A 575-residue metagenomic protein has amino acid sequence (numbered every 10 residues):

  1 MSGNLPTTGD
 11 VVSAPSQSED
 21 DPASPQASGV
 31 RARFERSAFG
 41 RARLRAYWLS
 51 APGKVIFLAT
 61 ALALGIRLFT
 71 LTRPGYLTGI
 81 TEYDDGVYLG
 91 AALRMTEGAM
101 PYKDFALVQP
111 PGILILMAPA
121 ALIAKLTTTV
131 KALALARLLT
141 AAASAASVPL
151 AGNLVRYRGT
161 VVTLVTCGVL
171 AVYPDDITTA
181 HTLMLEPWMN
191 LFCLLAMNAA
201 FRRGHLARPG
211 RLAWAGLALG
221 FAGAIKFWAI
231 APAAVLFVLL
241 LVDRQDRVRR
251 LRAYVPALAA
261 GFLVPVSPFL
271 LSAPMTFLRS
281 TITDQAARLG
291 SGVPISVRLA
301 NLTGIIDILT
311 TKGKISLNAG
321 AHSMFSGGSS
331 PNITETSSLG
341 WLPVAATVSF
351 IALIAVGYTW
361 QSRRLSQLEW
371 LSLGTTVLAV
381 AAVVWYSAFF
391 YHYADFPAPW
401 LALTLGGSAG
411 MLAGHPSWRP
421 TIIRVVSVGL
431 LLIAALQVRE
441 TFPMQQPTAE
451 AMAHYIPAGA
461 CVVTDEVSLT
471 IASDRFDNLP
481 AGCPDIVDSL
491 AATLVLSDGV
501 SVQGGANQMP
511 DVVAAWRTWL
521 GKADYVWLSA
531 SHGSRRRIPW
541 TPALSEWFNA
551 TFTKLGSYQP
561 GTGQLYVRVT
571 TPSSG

Functional and structural regions predicted by a protein language model:
G40, R208, L212, P232-F262 (+1 more regions): Perimembrane helix-loop-helix junctions
V108, F442-Q445, A453-N507, V512-P539 (+1 more regions): Short periplasmic/luminal acceptor-recognition loop of GT-C membrane glycosyltransferases, typified by
V130, V148-V172, N190-L191, W370: Transmembrane-helix signature of polytopic, membrane-embedded enzymes that assemble or transfer cell-envelope glycans
L150, V169, W188-L206, R211-W214 (+2 more regions): Specific aromatic-rich, kink-prone transmembrane helix
R156-G159, R244-P256, E335-P343, F350-G374 (+1 more regions): Membrane-interface helix-loop-helix junctions at transmembrane boundaries of multi-pass membrane enzymes, predominantly
Y157, V161, L194-W214, R244 (+2 more regions): Membrane-interface transmembrane helices that cradle and orient dolichyl/undecaprenyl
T179-A180, E186-M189, I225, A231 (+2 more regions): Hydrophobic/aromatic-rich transmembrane helices and adjacent perimembrane loops
R252-S326: Membrane-lumen/periplasm interface segments of specific transmembrane helices in polyprenyl phosphate-linked
